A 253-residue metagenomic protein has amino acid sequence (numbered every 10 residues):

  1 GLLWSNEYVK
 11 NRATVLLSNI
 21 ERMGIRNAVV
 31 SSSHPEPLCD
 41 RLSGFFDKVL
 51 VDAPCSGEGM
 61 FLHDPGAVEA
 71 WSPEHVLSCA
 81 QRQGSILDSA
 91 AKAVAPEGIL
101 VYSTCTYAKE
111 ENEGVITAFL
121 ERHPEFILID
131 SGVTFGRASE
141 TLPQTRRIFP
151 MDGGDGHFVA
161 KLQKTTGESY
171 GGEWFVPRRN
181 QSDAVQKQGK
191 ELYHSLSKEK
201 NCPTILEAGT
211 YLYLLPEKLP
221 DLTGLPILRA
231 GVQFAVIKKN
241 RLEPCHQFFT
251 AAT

Functional and structural regions predicted by a protein language model:
L2-G44: S-adenosyl-L-methionine
L3, L16, V49, G98 (+2 more regions): Residue-level signal for inorganic ion chemistry
N11, K48-I86, C105-N112: Mobile active-site "lid"/loop adjacent to the S-adenosyl-L-methionine
F45-D47, P124: Local beta-strand N-terminus motif with an aromatic residue
V94-P96: Helix-to-beta-strand junctions that scaffold the AdoMet/dcAdoMet cofactor pocket in Class I SAM-dependent enzymes
E113-F135: Conserved Class I S-adenosyl-L-methionine
L128-G153: Class I S-adenosyl-L-methionine
D155-F158, T165-T253: Polybasic, low-complexity RNA-engagement segments
